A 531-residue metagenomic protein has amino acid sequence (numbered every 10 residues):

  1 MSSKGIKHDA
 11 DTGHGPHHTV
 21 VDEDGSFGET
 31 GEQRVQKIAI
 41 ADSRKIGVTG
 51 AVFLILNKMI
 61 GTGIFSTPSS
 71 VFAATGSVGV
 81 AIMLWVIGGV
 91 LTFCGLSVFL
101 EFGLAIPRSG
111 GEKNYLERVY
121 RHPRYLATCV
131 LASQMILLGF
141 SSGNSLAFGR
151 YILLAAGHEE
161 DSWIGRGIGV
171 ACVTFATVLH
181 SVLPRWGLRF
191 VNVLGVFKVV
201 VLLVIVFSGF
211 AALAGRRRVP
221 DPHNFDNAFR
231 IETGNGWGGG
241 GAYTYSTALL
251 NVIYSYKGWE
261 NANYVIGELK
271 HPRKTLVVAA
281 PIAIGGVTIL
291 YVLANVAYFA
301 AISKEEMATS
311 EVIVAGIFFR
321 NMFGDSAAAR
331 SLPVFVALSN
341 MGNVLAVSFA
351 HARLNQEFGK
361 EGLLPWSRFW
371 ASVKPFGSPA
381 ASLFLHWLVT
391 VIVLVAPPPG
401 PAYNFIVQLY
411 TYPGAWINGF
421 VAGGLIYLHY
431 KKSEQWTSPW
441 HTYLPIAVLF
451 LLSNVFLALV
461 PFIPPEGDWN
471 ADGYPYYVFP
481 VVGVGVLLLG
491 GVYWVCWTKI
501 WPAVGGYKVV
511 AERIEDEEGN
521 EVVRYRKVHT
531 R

Functional and structural regions predicted by a protein language model:
M1-S77, T92, P502-R531: Membrane-interface "cap" regions at the ends of multi-pass membrane proteins
G5, I40-D42, W163-I164, V196-A329: Helix-loop-helix junctions that connect adjacent transmembrane segments in multi-pass membrane transporters
F72-G76, A155-W163, P184-G195, S331-F335 (+4 more regions): Transmembrane helix-loop boundary segments of multi-pass membrane transporters
F93-V173, T177-V178, N340-L354, A402 (+1 more regions): Hydrophobic transmembrane alpha-helices that form the core helical bundles of multi-pass secondary transporters
R108, A132-L146, N251, Y256-L269 (+4 more regions): Membrane-helix boundary/coupling elements in multi-pass transport proteins
G111-P123, L154, E232, I284-L345 (+2 more regions): TM-loop-TM module centered on a large, flexible mid-protein loop between adjacent transmembrane helices in multi-pass
G165-F225, K257, A280-P281, V407-N418 (+2 more regions): Membrane-interface loop-to-helix entry segments
R368-A380, N418-V484, V504: C-terminal membrane-solvent junction of multi-pass transporters and transport-like membrane proteins
